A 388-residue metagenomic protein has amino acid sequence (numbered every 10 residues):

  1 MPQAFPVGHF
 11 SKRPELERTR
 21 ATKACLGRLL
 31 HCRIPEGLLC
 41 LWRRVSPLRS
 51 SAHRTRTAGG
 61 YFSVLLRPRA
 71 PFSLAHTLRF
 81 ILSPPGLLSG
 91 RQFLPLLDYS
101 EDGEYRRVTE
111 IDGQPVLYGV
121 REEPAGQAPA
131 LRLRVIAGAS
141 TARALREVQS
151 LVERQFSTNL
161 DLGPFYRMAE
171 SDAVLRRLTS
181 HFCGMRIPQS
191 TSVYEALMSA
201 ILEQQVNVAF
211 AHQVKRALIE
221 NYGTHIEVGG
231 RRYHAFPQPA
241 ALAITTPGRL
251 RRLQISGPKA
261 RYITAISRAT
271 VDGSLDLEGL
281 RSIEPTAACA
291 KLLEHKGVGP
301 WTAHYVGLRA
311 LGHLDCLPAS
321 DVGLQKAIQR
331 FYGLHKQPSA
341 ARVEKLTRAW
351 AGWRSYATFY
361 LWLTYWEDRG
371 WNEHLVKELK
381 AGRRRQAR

Functional and structural regions predicted by a protein language model:
Q3-A4, H9-K12, R28, R33 (+1 more regions): Intrinsic, low-complexity polybasic segments
A4, T19-A24, A52-A58: Ala/Thr-enriched low-complexity intrinsically disordered regions
H9, A21-A24, L202: Low-complexity, intrinsically disordered tandem-repeat tracts enriched in small/polar residues
K12-E17, K23, E36: Intrinsically disordered, low-complexity polyampholyte segments enriched for Lys and acidic residues
L30-R388: HhH-family (HhH-GPD) DNA N-glycosylase catalytic core used in base-excision repair
